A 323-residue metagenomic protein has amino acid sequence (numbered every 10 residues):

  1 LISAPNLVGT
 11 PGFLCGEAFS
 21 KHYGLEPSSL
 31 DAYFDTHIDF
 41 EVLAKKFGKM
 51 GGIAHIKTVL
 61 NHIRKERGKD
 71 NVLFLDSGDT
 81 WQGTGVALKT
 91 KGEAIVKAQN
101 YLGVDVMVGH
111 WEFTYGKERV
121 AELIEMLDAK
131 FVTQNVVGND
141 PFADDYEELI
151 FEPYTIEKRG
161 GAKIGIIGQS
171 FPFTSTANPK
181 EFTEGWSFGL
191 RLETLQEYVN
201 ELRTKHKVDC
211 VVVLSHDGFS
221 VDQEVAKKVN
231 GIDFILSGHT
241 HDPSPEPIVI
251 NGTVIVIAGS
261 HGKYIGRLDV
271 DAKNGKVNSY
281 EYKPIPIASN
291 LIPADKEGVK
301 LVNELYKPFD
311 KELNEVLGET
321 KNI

Functional and structural regions predicted by a protein language model:
L1-L291: Acidic, metal/ion-coordinating pockets
I292-I323: Hard-cation-handling environments
